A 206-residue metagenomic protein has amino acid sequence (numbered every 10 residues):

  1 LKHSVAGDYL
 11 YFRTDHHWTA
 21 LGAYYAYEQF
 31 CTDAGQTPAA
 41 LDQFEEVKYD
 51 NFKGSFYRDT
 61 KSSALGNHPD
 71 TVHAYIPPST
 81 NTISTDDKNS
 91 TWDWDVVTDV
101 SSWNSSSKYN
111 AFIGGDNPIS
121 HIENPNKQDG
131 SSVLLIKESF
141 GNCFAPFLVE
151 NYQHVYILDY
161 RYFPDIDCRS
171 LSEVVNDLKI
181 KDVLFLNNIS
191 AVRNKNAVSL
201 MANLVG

Functional and structural regions predicted by a protein language model:
L1-G206: Extracellular glycan-modifying ectodomains
